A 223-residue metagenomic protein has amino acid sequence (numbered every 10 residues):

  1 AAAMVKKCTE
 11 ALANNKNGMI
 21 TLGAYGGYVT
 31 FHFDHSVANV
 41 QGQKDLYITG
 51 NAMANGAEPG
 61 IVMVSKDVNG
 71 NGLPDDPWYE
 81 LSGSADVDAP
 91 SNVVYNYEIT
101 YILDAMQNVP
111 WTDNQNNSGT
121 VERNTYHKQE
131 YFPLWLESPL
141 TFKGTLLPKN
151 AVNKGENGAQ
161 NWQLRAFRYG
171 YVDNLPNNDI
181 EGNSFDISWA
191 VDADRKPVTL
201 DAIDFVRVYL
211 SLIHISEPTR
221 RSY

Functional and structural regions predicted by a protein language model:
A2-D67: Short N-terminal edge-element motif at the start of the domain
A57-V64, G72-D86: Extracytoplasmic, non-cytosolic globular domains
V68-P77, V93-Y95, Y101: Acidic, glycine-anchored loop motifs typical of Ca2+
S84-D179: Low-complexity, serine/threonine/proline-enriched polar segments
I180-K196: A Trp-anchored, charged/polar loop motif used as the substrate-binding/catalytic surface of acyl/ester-handling
D201-I203: Extracellular Ig-like/FN3 beta-sandwich strand-entry sites
V208-L212: Short beta-strand-plus-loop segments that form exposed binding edges in beta-rich domains
I213-T219: Residue-level detector of conserved catalytic or cofactor/ligand-binding positions in enzyme active sites
